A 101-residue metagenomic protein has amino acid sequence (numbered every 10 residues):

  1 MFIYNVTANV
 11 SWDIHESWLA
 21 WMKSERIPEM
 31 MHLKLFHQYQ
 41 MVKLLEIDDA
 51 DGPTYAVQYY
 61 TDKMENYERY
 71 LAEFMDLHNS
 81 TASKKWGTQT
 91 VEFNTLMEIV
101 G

Functional and structural regions predicted by a protein language model:
M1-A8, L35-K43, N79-W86: Short N-terminal helix-initiation segments at or just after the protein's N-terminus
F2-N9, V42-E73: Short, well-ordered beta-strand segments in beta-rich or mixed alpha/beta enzyme and ligand-binding folds
W12-I14, K63-E65, V100: Residues that cap or initiate secondary-structure elements
I14-M41, L77-S80: Short amphipathic alpha-helical segments
M22, K34-H37, I47, Y55-A56 (+2 more regions): Short, charged/polar low-complexity linear motifs in solvent-exposed/disordered segments
Q40-A50, T81-G101: Glycine-rich beta-strand-turn "strand-cap" elements at beta-sheet edges
E68-S83, Q89: Intrinsically disordered, low-complexity terminal tails and linkers in eukaryotic proteins, enriched in charged/polar
